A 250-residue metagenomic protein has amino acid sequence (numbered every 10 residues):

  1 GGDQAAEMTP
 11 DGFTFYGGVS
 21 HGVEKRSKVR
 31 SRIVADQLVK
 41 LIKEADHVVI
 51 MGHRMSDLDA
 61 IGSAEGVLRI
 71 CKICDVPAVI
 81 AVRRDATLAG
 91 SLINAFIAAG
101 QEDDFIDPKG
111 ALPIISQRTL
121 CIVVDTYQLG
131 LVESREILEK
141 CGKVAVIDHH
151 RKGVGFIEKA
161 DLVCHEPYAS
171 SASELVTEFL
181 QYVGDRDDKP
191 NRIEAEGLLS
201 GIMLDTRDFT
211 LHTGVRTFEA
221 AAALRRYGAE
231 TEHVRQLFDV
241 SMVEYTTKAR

Functional and structural regions predicted by a protein language model:
G2-G17: Catalytic/regulatory signature loops of cyclic-dinucleotide turnover enzymes and related class III nucleotidyl cyclases
G12, H149-K152, S170: Short connector loops/turns at beta-strand edges and beta->alpha or beta->beta junctions
G17-K28: Non-catalytic propeptide/linker segments at domain boundaries
K28-S31, E102-D104: A conditional alpha-helix N-cap/helix-loop micro-motif detector
R32-S56, S63-V76, V154-R250: A structured phosphate/pyrophosphate-recognition subdomain
A45-Q117: Anionic-ligand anchoring segments at beta-strand to alpha-helix junctions in alpha/beta enzyme folds, i.e., glycine
I106-A160: Active-site cofactor/cluster-binding pocket
